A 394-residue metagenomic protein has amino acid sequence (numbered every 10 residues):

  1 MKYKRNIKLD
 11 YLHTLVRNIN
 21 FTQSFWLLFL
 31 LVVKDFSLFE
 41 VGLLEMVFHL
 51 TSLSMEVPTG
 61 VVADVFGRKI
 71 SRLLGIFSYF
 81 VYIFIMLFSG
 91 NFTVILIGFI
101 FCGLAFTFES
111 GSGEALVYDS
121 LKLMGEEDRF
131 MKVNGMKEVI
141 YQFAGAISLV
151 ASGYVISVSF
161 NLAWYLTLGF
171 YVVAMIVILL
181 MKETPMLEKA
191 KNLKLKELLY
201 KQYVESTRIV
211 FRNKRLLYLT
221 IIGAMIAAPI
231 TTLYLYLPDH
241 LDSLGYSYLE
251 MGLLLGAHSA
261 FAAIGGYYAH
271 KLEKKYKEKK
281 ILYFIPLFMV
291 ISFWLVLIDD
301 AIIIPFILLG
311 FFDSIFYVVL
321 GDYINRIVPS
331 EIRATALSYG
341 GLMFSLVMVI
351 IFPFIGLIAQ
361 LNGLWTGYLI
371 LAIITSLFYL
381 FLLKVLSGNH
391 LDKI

Functional and structural regions predicted by a protein language model:
M1-K4, E183-I221: Juxtamembrane intracellular "pre-TM" segments in multi-pass secondary transporters
K2-S54, N213-G256: Helix-loop boundary and gating motifs at the non-cytosolic
V32-V33, G145-T167, S243-L244, I350-Y368: Transmembrane alpha-helix termini and helix-breaking/packing motifs in multi-pass membrane transporters
S54-G67, I156, I264-E278, A359-Q360: Helix-to-loop junctions at the C-terminal end of transmembrane segments in multipass secondary transporters
F77-G90, L287-D299: C-terminal ends and interior cores of transmembrane alpha-helices in multi-pass membrane transporters/permeases
I100-Q142: Cytoplasmic helix-loop-helix junction between adjacent transmembrane helices in 12-TM secondary transporters
W164-Y171, M175-K194, K384-I394: Helix-loop junctions on the cytosolic side of multi-pass membrane transporters, especially the intracellular loop
K279-L320: C-terminal transmembrane helical hairpin of 12-TM major facilitator-type secondary transporters
